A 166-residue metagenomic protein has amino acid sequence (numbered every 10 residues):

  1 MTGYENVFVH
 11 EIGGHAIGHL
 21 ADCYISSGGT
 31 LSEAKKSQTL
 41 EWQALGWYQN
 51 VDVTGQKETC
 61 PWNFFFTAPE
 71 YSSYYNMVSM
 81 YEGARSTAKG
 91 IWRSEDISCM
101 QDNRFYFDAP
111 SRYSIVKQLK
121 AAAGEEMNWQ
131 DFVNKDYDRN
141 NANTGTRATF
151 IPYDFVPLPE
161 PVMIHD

Functional and structural regions predicted by a protein language model:
M1, I17, S26-S27: Extracytoplasmic/secreted cell-surface and envelope-processing proteins
M1-I12: Short pre-active-site segment immediately N-terminal to the catalytic Zn-binding motif
G13-D22: Active-site-flanking alpha-helical
A21-D166: Replace "(M1/M4/M9/M12/WLM)" with "(e.g., M1/M4/M8/M9/M12/M26/WLM)" and add "not limited to" to clarify scope
